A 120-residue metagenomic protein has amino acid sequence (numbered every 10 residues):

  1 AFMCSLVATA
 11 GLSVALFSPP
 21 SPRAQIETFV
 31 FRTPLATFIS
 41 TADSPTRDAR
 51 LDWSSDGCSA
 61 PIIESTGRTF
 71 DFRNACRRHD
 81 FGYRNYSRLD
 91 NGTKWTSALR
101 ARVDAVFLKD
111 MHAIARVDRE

Functional and structural regions predicted by a protein language model:
A1-F2: N-terminal Sec-pathway targeting helices
L6, A10-E120: Extended terminal accessory/targeting regions
